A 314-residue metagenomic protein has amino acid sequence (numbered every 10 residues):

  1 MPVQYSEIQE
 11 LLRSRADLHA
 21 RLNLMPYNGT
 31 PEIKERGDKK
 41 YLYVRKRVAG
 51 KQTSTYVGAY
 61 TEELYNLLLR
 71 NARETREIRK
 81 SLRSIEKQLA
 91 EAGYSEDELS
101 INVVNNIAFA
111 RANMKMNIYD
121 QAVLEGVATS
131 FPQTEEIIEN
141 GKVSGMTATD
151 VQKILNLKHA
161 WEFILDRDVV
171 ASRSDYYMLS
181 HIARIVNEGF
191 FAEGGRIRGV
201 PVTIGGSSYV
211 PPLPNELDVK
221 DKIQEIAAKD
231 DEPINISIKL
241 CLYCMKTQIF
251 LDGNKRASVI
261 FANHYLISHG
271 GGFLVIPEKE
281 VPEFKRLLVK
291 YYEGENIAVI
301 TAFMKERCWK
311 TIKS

Functional and structural regions predicted by a protein language model:
M1-Y41, R47-S314: FIC/Doc superfamily catalytic core
